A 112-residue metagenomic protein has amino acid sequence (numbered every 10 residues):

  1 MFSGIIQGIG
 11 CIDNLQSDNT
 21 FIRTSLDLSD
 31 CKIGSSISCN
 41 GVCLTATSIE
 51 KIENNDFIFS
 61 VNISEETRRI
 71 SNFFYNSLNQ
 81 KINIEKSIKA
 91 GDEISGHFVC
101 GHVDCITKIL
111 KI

Functional and structural regions predicted by a protein language model:
M1-I112: Conserved loop->alpha-helix
